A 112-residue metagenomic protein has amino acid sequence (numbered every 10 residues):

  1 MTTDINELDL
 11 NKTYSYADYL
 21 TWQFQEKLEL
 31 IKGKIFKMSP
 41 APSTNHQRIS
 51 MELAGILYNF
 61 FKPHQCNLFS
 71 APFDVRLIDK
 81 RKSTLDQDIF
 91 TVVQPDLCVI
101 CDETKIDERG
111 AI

Functional and structural regions predicted by a protein language model:
M1-I112: Gly/Pro/Ser/Thr-rich low-complexity, intrinsically disordered segments predominantly at protein N-termini
